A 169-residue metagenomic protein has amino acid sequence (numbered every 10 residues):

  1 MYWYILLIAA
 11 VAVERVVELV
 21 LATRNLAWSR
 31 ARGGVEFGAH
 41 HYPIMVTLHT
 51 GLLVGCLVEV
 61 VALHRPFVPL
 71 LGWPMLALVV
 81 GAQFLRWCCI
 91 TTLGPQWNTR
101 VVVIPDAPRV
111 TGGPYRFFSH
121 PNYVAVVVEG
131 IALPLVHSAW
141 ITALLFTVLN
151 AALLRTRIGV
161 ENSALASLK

Functional and structural regions predicted by a protein language model:
M1-W3: Feature marks short, highly hydrophobic, charge-poor N-terminal signal-anchor/signal peptide-like helices that anchor
I5-A9, F37-I44: Alpha-helical transmembrane segments of integral membrane proteins, especially early/N-terminal helices
I8-T23: N-terminal signal-anchor/start-transfer transmembrane helix
V13-V16, T47, V80, F117-F118: Alpha-helical architecture
A22-H41, F67-K169: Cytosolic-biased juxtamembrane loops and peripheral soluble domains of multi-pass membrane proteins
H40-L71: Long, highly hydrophobic alpha-helical transmembrane signal-anchor segments
